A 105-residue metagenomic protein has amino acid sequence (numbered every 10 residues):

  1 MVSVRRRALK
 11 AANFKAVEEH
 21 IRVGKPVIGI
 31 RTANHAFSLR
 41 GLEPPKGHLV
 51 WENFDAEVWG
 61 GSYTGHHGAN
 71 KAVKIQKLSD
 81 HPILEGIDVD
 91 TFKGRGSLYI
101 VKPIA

Functional and structural regions predicted by a protein language model:
M1-R5: Cell-envelope and extracellular/periplasmic
R6-V89: A glycine-rich, often tryptophan-bearing local segment used as a flexible ligand/cofactor-contacting loop or short
G86-A105: Active-site oxyanion/phosphate-handling segment shared across diverse enzymes
